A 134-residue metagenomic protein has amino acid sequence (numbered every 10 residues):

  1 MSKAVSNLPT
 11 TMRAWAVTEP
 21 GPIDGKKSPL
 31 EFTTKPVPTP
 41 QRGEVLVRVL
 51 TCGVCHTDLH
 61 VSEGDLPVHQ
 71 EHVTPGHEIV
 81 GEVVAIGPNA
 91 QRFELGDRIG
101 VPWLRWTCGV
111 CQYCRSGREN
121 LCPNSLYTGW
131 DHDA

Functional and structural regions predicted by a protein language model:
M1-V80: Short N-terminal strand-loop motif that marks the start of NAD(P)H/FAD-dependent oxidoreductase cofactor-binding domains
M12, G100-W103, Y127: Intrinsically disordered regions, especially transient/low-confidence alpha-helical propensity segments and coil-helix
P36-C52, D65-R115, N120, H132: Glycine-rich beta-strand-centered segment in the early N-terminal region that forms part of a ligand/cofactor-binding
L59, E63, R115, L126: Short, flexible helix/strand-to-coil boundary loops that buttress conserved ligand/catalytic motifs in alpha/beta
L121-S125: Short Cys/His-rich "knuckle" micro-motifs
Y127-A134: Flexible glycine-/small-residue-enriched beta->alpha junction loops that bind anionic phosphate/pyrophosphate groups
